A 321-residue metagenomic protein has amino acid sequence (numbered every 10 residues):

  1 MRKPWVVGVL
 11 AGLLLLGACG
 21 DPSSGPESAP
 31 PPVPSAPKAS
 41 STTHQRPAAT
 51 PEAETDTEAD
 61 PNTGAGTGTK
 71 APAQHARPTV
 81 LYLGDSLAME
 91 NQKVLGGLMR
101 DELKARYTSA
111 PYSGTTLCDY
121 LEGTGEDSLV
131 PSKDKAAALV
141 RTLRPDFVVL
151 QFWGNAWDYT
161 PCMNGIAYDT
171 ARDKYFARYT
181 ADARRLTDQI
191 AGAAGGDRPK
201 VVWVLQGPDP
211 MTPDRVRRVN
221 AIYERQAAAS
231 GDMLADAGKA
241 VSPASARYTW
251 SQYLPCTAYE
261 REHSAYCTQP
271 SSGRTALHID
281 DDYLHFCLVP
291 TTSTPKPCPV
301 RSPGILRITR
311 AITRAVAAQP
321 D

Functional and structural regions predicted by a protein language model:
M1-A11, R77, V300-R301: N-terminal export and membrane-targeting signals
L15-A18: C-terminal motif of bacterial Sec signal peptides marking the signal peptidase cleavage site
G20-R77, D321: N-terminal low-complexity, Pro/Thr-rich disordered segments that flank secretion/membrane-targeting signals
R77-L83, L87-D173: Conserved SGNH/GDSL esterase-like catalytic core that processes O-acyl groups on lipids and polysaccharides
S132-T291, P295-C298, S302: Alpha-helical cap/lid subdomain in secreted, periplasmic, or secretory-pathway luminal O-acyl-processing enzymes
R307-Q319: C-terminal alpha-helix
